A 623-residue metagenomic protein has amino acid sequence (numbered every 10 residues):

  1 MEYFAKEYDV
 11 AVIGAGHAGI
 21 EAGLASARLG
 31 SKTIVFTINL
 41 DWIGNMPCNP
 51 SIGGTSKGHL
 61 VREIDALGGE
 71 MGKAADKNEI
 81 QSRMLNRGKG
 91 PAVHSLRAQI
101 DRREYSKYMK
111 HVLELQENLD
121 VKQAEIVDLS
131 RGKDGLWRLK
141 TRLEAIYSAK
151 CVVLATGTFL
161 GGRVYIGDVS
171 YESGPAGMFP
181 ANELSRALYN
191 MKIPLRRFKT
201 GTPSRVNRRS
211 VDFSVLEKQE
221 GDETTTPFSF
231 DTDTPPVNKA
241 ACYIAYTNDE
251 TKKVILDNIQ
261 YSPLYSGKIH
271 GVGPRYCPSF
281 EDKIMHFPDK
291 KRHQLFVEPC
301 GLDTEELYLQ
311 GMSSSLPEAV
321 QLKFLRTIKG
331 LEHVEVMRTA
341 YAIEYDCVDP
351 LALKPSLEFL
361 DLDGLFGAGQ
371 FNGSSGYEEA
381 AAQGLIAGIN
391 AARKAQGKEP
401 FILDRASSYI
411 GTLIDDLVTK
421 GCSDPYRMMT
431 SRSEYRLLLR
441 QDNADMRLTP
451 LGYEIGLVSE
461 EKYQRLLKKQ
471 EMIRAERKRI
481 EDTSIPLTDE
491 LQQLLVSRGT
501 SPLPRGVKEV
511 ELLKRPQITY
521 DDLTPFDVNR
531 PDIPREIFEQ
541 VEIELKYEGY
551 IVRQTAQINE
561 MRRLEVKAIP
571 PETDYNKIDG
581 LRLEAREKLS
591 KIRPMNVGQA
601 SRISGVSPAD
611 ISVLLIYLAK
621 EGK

Functional and structural regions predicted by a protein language model:
Y3-K6, L24-G132, L143, A155-E172 (+4 more regions): Conserved N-terminal/central alpha/beta ligand/cofactor-binding core
F4-A18: Beta1/beta-strand and adjacent pyrophosphate-binding region of the FAD-binding site in flavoprotein oxidoreductases
I13, I146-G157: Short hydrophobic core segments
N39, K57, M84, R186-L322 (+3 more regions): An anion/pyrophosphate-binding glycine-rich loop and adjacent beta-alpha core in soluble alpha-beta enzymes
Y308-S374, I402-D415, P534-K588, R593: A glycine-rich dinucleotide-binding beta-alpha-beta segment and adjacent secondary-structure elements that constitute
Q370-E378, E434-R436: Glycine-rich phosphate/pyrophosphate-binding beta-alpha loops
A380-F401: Internal hydrophobic alpha-helix adjacent to the cofactor/substrate pocket in enzyme cavities
R432, L438, T449-D610, I616-K623: Extended, charge-enriched "interface" segments that sit outside catalytic cores
